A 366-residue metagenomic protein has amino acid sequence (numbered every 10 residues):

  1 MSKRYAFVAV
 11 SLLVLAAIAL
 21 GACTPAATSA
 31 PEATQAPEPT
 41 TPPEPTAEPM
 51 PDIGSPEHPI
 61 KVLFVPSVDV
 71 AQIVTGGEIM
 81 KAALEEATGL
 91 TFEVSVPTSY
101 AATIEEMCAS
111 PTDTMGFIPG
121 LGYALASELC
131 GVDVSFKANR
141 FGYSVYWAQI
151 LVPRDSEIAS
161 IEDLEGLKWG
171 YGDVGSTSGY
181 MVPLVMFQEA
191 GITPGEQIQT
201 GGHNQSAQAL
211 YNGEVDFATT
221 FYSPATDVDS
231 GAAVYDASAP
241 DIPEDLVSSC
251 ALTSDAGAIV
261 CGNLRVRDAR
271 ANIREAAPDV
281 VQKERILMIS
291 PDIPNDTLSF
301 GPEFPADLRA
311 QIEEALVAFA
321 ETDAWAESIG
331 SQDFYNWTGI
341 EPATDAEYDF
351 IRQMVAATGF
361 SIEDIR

Functional and structural regions predicted by a protein language model:
M1-V10: Bacterial N-terminal signal peptides that target proteins for export
L15, A22-S55: Ser/Thr-rich, Proline-interspersed low-complexity disordered segments
A36, P49-A82, D229, S238-C250 (+2 more regions): An extracytoplasmic/periplasmic, membrane-proximal ligand-sensing/linker region
E57, V62-A87, S144-V215, S223-D227 (+1 more regions): Bilobed "Venus flytrap"/periplasmic-binding protein-like clamshell domains and structurally analogous long
Q72-I79, A83, A102, E106 (+12 more regions): Extracytoplasmic/secreted proteins, especially bacterial periplasmic and envelope-associated proteins
V94-A109, P119, P194-Q208, D227: Short helix-initiation/N-cap motifs at beta->coil->alpha
E105-D163, V174-T177: Acidic, polar ligand-binding/catalytic clefts
K168-G170, G175-P305: Pocket-lining segment of extracytoplasmic ligand-binding domains
